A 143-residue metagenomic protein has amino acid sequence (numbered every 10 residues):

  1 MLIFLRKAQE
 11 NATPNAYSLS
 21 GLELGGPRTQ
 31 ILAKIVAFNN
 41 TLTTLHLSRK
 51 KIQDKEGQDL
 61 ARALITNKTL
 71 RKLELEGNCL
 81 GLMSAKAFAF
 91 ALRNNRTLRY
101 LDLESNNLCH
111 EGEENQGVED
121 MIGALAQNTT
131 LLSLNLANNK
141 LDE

Functional and structural regions predicted by a protein language model:
M1-E143: Leucine-rich tandem repeat or coiled-coil scaffolds
